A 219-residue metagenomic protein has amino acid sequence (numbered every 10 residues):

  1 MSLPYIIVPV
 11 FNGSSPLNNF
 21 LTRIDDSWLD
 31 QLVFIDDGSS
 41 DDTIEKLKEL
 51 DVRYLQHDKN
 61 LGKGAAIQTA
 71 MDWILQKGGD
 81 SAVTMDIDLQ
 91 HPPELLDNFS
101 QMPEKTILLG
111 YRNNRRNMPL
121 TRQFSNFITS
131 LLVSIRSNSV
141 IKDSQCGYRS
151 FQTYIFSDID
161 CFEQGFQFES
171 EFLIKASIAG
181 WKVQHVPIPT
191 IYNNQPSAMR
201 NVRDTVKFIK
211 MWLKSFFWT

Functional and structural regions predicted by a protein language model:
L3-Y5, Q31, E171: Cell-envelope/extracellular polymer assembly enzymes that use nucleotide-activated donors
Y5-P9, Q56: Short hydrophobic beta-strand elements that form part of the catalytic alpha/beta core underpinning NDP-sugar/donor
N12-D26: Short, well-formed alpha-helical segments that are part of the catalytic scaffolds of diverse glycosyltransferases
L29-S39, L55-H57: Short beta-strand/loop segment that forms part of the nucleotide-sugar
D36-I44, L89: A conserved acidic beta->alpha catalytic loop
R53, H57-L61, A65-D72, P93-F166 (+2 more regions): Acceptor/aglycone-binding surface of glycosyltransferases and processive sugar-polymer synthases
G79-Q90: Short beta-strand-to-loop acidic/aromatic patch adjacent to the donor-nucleotide binding site
V140, F162-Q164, L173-I191: Catalytic donor-sugar/metal-binding loop of nucleotide-sugar-dependent glycosyltransferases
